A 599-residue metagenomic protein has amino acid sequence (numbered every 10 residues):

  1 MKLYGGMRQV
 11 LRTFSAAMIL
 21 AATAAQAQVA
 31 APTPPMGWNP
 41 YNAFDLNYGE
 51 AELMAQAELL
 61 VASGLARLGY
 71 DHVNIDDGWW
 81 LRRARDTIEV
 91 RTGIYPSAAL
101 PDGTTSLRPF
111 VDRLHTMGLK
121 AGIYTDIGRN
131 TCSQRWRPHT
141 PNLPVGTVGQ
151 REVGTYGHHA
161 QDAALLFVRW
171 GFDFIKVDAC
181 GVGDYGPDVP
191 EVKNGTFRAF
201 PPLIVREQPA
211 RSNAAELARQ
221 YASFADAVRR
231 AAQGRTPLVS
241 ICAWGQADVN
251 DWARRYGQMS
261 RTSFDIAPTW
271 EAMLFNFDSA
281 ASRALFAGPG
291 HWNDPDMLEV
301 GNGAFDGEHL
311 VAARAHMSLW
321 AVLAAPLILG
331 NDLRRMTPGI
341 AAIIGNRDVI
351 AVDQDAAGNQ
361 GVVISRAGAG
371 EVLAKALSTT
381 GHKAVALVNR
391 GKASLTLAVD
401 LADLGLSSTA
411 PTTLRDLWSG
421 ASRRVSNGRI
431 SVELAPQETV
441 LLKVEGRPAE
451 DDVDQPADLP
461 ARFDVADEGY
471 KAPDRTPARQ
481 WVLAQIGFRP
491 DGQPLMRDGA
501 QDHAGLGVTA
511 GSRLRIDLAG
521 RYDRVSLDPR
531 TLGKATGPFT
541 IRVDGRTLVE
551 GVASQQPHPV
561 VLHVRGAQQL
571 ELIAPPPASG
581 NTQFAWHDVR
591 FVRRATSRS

Functional and structural regions predicted by a protein language model:
P34-P40, G69-D76, K120-T125, D173-D178 (+6 more regions): Structural recognition of the beta-strand scaffold that forms the well-ordered cores of secreted hydrolase catalytic
E52, Q56, L60-R206: Aromatic-lined carbohydrate-binding/catalytic grooves of carbohydrate-active enzymes
L119-Q134, R151, P209, N213 (+1 more regions): Aromatic-lined carbohydrate-recognition surfaces of secreted/lumenal glycan-active proteins
R229-D332: Glycan-recognition surfaces
R314, W320-L323, I328-G330, R366-L406 (+1 more regions): Carbohydrate-binding surface patches
S394-S419, F539: Beta-strand-rich binding/interaction modules
S426-D451: C-terminal beta-strand-rich structural cap/linker in extracellular carbohydrate-active enzymes
P448-R598: Gly-Asp-aromatic-enriched flexible segments
